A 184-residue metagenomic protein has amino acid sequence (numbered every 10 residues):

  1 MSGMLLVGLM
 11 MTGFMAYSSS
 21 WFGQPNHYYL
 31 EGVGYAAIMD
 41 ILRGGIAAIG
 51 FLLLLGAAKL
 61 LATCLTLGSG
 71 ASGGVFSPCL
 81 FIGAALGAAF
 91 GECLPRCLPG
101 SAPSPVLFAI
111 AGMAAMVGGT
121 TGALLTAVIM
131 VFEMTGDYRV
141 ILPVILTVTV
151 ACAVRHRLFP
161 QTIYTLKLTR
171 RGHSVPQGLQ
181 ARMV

Functional and structural regions predicted by a protein language model:
M1-V184: Alpha-helical transmembrane segments and immediately membrane-proximal extracytoplasmic
